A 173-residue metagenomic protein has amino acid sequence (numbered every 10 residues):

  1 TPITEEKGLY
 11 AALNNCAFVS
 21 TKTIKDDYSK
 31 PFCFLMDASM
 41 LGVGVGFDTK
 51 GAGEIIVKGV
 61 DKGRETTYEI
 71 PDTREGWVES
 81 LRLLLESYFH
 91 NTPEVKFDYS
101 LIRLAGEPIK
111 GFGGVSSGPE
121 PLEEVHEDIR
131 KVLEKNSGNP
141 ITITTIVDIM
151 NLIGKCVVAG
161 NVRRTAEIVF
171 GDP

Functional and structural regions predicted by a protein language model:
T1-P173: Extended catalytic cores of very large enzyme megasubunits
